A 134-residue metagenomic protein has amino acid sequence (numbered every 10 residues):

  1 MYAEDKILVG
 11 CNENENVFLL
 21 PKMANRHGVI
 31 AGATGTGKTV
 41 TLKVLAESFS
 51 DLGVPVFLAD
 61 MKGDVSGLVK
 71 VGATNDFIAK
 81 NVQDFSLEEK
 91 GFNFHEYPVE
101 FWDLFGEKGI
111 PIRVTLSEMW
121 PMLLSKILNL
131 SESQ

Functional and structural regions predicted by a protein language model:
M1-T36, V40-L52, V56-K90, F94 (+1 more regions): Basic- and hydrophobic-enriched, low-structure N-terminal and domain-boundary segments that flank ATP-binding catalytic
V82-Q134: Helical/strand "switch-coupling" subdomains that flank nucleotide/phosphate-binding cores, especially in P-loop NTPases
